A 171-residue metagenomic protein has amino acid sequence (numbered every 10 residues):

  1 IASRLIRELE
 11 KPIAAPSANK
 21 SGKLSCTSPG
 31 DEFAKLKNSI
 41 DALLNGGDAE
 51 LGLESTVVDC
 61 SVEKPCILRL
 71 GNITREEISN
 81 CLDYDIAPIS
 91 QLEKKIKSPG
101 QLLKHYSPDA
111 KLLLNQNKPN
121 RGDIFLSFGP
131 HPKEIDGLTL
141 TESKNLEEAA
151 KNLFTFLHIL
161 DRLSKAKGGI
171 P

Functional and structural regions predicted by a protein language model:
I1-P171: Active-site-adjacent structural elements in enzyme catalytic cores
